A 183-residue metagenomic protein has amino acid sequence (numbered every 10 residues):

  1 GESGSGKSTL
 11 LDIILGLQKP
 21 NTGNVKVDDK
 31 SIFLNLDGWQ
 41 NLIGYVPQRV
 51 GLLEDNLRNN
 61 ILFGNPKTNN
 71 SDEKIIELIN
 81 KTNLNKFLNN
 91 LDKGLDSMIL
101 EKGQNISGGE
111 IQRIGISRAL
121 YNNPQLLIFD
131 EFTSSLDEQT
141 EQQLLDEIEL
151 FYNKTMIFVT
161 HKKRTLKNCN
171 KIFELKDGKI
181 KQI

Functional and structural regions predicted by a protein language model:
E2-S5: Walker A (P-loop) phosphate-binding loop of ABC-type ATPase nucleotide-binding domains
S8-T9, N56: Conserved Walker
L15: Helix-to-loop junction immediately C-terminal to a conserved catalytic motif
N21-N24, D177: Conserved coupling/switch loops of ABC nucleotide-binding domains, chiefly the family-specific signature
G23-L34, W39: Conserved ABC transporter NBD signature motif
K26, Q40, R58-E101, L145-D146 (+1 more regions): ABC ATPase nucleotide-binding domain helical subdomain, centered on the C-loop/LSGGQ "ABC signature"
D37, N41-Q48, I157: ABC nucleotide-binding domain signature
R49, N60, M98-I183: ABC-family ATPase nucleotide-binding domain "signature/switch" substructure
